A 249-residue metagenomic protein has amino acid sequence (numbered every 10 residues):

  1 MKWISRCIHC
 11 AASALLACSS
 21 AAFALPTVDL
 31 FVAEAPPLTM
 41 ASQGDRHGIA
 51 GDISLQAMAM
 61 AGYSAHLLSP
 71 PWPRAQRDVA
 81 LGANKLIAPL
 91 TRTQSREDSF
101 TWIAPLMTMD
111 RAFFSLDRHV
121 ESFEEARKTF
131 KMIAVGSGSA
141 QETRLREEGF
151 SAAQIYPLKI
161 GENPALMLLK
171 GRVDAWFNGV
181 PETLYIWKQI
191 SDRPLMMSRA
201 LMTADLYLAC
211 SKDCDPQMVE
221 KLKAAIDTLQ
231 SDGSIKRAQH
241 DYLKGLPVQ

Functional and structural regions predicted by a protein language model:
M1-A11: Bacterial N-terminal signal peptides that target proteins for export
A17-A21: N-terminal signal peptide c-region/cleavage motif recognized by signal peptidases
L25-Q94, D98, P157-L158, Y242: Extracytoplasmic small-molecule ligand-binding "clamshell" domains of the periplasmic binding protein/Venus flytrap
V32-E34, T108-A112, K188-A225, L246-Q249: Periplasmic-binding protein-like
A33-P36, Q43-Q56, D117-A152, Y156-K159 (+2 more regions): Bilobed "Venus flytrap"/periplasmic-binding protein-like clamshell domains and structurally analogous long
G51-M60, V120-E121, R127-M132, S139 (+2 more regions): Extended ligand-binding regions for polar small-molecule ligands
L55, H66-K128, G138-Q141, M197-L201: Acidic, polar ligand-binding/catalytic clefts
P73-K85, T101, G161-P181, Q189-I190: Short helices/loops that flank or line small-molecule/ion binding pockets
